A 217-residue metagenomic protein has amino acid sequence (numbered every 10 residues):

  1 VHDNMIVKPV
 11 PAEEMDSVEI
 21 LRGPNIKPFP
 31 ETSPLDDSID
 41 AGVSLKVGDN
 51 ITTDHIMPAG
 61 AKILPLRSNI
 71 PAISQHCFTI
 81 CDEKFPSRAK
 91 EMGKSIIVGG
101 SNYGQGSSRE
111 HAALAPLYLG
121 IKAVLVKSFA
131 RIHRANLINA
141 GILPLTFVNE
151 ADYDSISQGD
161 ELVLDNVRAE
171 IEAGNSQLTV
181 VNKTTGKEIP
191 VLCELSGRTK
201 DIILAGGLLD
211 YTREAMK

Functional and structural regions predicted by a protein language model:
V1-K217: Fe-S-dependent hydro-lyases/dehydratases of central metabolism
